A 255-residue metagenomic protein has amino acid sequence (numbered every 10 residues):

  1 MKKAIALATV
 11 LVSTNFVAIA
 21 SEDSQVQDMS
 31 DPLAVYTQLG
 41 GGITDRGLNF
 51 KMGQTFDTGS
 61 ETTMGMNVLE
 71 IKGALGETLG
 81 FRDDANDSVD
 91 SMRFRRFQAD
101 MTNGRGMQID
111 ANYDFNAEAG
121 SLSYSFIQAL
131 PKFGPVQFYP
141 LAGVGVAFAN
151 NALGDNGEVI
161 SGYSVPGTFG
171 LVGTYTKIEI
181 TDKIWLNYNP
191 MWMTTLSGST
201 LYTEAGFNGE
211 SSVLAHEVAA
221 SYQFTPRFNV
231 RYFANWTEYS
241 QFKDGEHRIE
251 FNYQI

Functional and structural regions predicted by a protein language model:
A20-R82: Short glycine/proline- and aromatic-enriched beta-strand/turn motifs that initiate or cap beta-hairpins
D28-V35, D57-M66, N86, A99-M107 (+3 more regions): Short loop/turn motifs that connect adjacent beta-strands in outer-membrane beta-barrel proteins
V35, T44-M52, S88-M92, E118-L122 (+3 more regions): Residues that define the transmembrane beta-barrel architecture of outer-membrane proteins
L39-G41, N67-I71, M107-A111, F138-A142 (+3 more regions): Membrane-embedded beta-strand positions of outer-membrane beta-barrel proteins
I43-G47, F56, I71-E77, Q98 (+6 more regions): Transmembrane beta-strands of outer-membrane beta-barrel pores
K51-G53, R93-Q98, S123-I127, G173-Y175 (+2 more regions): Outer-membrane beta-barrel architecture
V89-F148: Gram-negative (and chloroplast) outer-membrane scaffold detector with strong preference for beta-barrel transmembrane
L130-N229, W236-S240, Y253-I255: Outer-membrane beta-barrel transmembrane domain signature
